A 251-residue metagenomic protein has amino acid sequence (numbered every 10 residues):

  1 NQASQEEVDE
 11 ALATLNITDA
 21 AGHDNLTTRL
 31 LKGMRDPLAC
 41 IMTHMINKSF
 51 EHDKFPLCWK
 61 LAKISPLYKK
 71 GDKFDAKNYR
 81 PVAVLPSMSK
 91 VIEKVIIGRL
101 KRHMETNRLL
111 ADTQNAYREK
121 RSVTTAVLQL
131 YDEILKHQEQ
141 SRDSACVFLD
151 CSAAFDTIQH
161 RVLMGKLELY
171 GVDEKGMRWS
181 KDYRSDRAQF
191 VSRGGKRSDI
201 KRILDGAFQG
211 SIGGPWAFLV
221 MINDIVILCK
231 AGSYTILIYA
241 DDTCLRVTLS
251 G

Functional and structural regions predicted by a protein language model:
Q2-F208, V247: Conserved pre-catalytic core of RNA-dependent polymerases
I96-Q114, E139, P215-S250: Active-site palm subdomain of RNA-directed nucleic acid polymerases
G210, G214: Cytochrome P450 heme-iron axial ligand motif
